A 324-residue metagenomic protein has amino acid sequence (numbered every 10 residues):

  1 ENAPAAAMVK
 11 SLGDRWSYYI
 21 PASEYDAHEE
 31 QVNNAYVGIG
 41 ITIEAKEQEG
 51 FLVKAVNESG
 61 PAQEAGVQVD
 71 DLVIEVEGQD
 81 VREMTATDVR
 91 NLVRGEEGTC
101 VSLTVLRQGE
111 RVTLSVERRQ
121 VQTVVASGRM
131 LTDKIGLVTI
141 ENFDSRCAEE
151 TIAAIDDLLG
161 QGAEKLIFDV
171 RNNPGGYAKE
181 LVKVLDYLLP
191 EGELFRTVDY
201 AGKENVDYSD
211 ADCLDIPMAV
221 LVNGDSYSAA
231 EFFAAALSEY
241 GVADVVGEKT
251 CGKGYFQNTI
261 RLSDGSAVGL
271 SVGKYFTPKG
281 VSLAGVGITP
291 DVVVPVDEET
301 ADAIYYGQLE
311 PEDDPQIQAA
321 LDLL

Functional and structural regions predicted by a protein language model:
E1-L52, C100-S102, L106-S115, V125 (+1 more regions): Extended, small/polar residue-biased N-terminal targeting/export presequences and adjacent propeptide/linker tracts
A5, T42-N57, K134-I140, D212 (+3 more regions): PDZ/PDZ-like groove recognition
L52-N57, Q63-V69, E77-D80, T85-S263: Cleft-lining beta-strand/loop regions that shape enzyme active-site pockets
L262-D264, V268-K274: Short acidic, Pro/Gly- and aromatic-enriched capping/linker segments at domain boundaries
T277: Short, acidic, Ser/Thr-enriched surface-loop or helix-capping motifs
G285-L324: Conserved helicase C-terminal RecA-like lobe
